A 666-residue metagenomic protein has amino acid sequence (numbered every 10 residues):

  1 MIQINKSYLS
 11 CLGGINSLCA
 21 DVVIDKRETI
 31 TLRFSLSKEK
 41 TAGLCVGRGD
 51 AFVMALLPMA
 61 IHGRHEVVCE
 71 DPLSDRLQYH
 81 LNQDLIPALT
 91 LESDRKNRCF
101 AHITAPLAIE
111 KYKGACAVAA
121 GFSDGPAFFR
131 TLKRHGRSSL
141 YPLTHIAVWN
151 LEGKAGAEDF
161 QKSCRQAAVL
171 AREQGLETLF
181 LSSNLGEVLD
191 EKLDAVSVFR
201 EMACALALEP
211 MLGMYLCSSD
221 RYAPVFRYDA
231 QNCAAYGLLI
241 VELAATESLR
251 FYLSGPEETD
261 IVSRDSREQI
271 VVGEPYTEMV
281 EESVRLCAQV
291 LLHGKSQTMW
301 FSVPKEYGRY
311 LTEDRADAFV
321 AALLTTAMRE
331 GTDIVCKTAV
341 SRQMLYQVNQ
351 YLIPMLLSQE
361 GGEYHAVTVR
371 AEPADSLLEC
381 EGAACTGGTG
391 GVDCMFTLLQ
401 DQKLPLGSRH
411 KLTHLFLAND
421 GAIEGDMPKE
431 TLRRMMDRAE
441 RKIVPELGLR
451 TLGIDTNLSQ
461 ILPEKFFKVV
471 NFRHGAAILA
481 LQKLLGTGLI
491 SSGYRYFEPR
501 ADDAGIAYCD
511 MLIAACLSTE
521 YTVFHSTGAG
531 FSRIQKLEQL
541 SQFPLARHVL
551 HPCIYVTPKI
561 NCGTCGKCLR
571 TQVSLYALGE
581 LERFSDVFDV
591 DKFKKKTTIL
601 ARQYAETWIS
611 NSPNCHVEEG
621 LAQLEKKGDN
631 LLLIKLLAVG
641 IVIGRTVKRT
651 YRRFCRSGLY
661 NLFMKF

Functional and structural regions predicted by a protein language model:
I2-K6, C11-C19, A55, A60-V67 (+7 more regions): Nucleotide-activated chemistry modules centered on ATP-dependent adenylation/adenylyltransferase
I4, T29, F34-C45, G49 (+5 more regions): Phosphate-handling catalytic cores of nucleic-acid transaction enzymes
V23-D25, V290-H293: Active-site beta-strand termini and strand-to-loop segments that position acidic
R27-T31, G294-T298: Short, mixed charged/polar active-site loops that provide acid/base catalysis or chelate metal/phosphate cofactors
A120: Internal, well-ordered alpha/beta segment that forms a basic, Gly-enriched binding/recognition surface
S302: ATP-binding N-lobe of GHMP and related small-molecule kinases
